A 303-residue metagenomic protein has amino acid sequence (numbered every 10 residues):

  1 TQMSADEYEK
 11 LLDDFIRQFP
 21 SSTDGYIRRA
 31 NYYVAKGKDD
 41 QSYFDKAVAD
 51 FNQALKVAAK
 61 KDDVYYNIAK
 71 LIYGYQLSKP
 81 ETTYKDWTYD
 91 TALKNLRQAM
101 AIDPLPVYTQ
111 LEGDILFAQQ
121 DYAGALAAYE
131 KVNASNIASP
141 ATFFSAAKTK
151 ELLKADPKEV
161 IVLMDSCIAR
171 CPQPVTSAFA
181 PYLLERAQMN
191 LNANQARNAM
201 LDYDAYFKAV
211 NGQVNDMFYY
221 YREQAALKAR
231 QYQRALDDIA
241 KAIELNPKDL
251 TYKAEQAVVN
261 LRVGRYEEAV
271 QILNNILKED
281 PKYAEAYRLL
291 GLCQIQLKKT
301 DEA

Functional and structural regions predicted by a protein language model:
T1-D45, A49-N52, K56, D62-D63 (+3 more regions): N-terminal leader/linker segments that initiate helical-solenoid repeat arrays
D14-F15, Q53-A54, Q98-A99, K131-V132 (+4 more regions): Canonical positions in the second alpha-helix
P20, A59, D103-P104, I137 (+5 more regions): Short coil turns that delineate tetratricopeptide repeat
G25, V64, Y108-T109, T142 (+5 more regions): TPR alpha-solenoid repeat register
A35-K36, G74-L77, A118, L152-L153 (+5 more regions): Register position in tetratricopeptide repeats
